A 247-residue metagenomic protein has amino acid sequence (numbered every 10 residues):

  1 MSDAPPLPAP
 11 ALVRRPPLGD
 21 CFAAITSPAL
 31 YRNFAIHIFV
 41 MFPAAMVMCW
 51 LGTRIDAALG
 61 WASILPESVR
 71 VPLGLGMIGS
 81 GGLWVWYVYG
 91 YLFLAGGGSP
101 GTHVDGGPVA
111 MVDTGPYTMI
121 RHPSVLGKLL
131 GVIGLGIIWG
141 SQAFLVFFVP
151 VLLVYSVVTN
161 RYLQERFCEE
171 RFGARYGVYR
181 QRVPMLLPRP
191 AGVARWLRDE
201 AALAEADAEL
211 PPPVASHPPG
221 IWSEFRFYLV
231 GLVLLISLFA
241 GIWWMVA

Functional and structural regions predicted by a protein language model:
M1-T114, L130-A247: Membrane-anchoring alpha-helices and their flanking helix-loop junctions
V112-P123: Short, amphipathic, aromatic/basic-enriched membrane-interface segments that mark the entry/exit of transmembrane
H122-V125, R175: An acidic site on a long C-lobe helix of protein kinase domains
